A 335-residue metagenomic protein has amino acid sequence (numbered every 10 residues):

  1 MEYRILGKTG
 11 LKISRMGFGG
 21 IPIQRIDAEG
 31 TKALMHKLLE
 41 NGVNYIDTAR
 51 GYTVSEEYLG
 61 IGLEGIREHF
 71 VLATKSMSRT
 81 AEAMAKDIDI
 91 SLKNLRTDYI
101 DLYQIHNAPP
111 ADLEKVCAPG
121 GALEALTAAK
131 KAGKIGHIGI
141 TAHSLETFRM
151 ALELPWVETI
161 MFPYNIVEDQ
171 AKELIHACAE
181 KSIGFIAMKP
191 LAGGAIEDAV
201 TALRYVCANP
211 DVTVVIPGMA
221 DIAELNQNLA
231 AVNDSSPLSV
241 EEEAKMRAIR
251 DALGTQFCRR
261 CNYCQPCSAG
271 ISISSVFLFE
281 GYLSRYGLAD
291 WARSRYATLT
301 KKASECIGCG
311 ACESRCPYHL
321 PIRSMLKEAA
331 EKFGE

Functional and structural regions predicted by a protein language model:
M1-F70: N-terminal binding-site loop/beta-alpha segment at the start of enzyme catalytic domains that lines or forms
E2, L34-M35, Y58-G62, D87-S91 (+6 more regions): A general structural detector for well-ordered alpha-helical segments in enzyme core domains, enriched
L6, F18, I46, L59 (+10 more regions): Conserved, mostly hydrophobic/aromatic
G19, A49, Y103-H106, T141 (+3 more regions): Conserved residues at the C-terminal ends of beta-strands
I26-E29, H36, E40, R79-I186 (+1 more regions): Glycine/proline-rich, positively charged, aromatic-decorated active-site loop/lid region on the catalytic face
L39, V43, E173-A187, L191-E335: Structured C-terminal cap/extension of enzyme domains
N44-A49, A73-T74, G136-G139, T159-P163 (+3 more regions): Short catalytic-loop micro-motif centered on adjacent basic/acidic residues
H69-L72, V157-N165, S236-E242: Short hydrophobic/aromatic-enriched beta-strand-loop microsegments
